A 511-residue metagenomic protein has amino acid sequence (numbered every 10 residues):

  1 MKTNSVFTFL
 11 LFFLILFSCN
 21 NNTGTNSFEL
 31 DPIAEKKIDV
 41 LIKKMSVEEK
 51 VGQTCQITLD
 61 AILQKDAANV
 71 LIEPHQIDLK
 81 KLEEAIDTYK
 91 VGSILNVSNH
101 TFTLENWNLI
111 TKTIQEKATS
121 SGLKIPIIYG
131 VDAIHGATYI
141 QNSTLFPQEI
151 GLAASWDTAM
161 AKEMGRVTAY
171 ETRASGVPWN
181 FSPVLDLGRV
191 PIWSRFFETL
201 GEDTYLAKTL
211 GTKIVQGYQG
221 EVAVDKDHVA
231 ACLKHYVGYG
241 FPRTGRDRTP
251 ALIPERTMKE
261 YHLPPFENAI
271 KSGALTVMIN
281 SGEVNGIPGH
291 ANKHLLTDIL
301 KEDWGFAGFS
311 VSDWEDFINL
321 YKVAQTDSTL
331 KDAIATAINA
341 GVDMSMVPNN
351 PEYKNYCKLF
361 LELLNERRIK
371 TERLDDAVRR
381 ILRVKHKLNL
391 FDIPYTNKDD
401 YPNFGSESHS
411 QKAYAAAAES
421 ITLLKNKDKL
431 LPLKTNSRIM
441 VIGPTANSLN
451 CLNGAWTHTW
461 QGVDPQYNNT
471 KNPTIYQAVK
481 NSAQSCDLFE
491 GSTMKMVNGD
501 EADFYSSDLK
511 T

Functional and structural regions predicted by a protein language model:
M1-E29: Bacterial Sec-dependent N-terminal signal peptides
C19-T511: Glycoside hydrolase catalytic-domain context in secreted enzymes
